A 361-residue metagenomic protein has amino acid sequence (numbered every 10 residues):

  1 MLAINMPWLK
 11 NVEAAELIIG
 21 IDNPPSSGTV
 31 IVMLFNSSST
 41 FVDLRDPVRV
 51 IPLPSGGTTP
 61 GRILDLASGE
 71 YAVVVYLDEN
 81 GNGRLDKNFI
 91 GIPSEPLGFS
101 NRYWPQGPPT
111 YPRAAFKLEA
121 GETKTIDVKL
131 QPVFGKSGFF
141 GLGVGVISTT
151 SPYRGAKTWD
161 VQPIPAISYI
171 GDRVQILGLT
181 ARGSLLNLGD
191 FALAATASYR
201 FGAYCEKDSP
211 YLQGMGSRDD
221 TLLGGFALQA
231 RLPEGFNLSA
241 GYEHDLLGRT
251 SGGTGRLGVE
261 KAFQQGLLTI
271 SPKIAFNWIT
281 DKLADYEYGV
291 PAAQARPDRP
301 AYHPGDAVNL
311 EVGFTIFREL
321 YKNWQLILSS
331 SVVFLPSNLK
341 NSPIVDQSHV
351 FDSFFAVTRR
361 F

Functional and structural regions predicted by a protein language model:
G69-V75: A short tyrosine-centered beta-strand micro-motif
D78-K87: Acidic, glycine-anchored loop motifs typical of Ca2+
G121-D127, F139-G141, I164-I170, S348-F361: Outer-membrane beta-barrel "beta-signal"
G138, W159-P165, G189, R218-G224 (+3 more regions): Residues that define the transmembrane beta-barrel architecture of outer-membrane proteins
L142-P152, V174-G183, K207-Q213, F236-L246 (+1 more regions): Transmembrane beta-strand segments that form the barrel wall of outer-membrane beta-barrel proteins
L142-S148, T180, A195-Y199, A240-H244 (+2 more regions): Transmembrane beta-barrel strands of outer-membrane/channel proteins
R173-I176, F191-L193, E234-L238, G266-I270 (+2 more regions): Repeated loop/turn-to-beta-strand initiation elements of outer-membrane beta-barrel proteins
L185, L246-N338, I344, R359-F361: Outer-membrane beta-barrel transmembrane domain signature
